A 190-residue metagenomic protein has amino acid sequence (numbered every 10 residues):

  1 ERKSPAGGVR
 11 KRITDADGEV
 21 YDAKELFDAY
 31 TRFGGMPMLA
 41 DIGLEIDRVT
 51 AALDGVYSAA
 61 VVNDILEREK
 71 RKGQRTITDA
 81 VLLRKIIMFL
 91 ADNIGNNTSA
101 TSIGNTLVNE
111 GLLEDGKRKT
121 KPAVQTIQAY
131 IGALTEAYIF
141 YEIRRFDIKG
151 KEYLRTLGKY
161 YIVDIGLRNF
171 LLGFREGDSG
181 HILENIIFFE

Functional and structural regions predicted by a protein language model:
S4-A60: Amphipathic alpha-helical "lid/sensor" segments that cap RecA-like P-loop NTPase cores
D41, E45-E190: Accessory nucleic acid-recognition modules appended to NTPase machines
